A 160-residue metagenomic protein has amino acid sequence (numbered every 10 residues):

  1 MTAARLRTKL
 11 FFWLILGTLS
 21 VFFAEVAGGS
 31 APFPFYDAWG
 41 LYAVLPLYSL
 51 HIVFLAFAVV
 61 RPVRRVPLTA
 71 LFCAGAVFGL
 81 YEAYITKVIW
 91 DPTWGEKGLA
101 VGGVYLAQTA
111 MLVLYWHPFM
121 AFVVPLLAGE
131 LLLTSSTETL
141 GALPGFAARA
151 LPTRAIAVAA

Functional and structural regions predicted by a protein language model:
M1-V53: N-terminal signal-anchor module of multipass membrane proteins
T2-K9, F33-D37, L41, V63 (+5 more regions): Membrane-helix interfacial "entry" motifs
F11-I15, Y42, T69-C73, I156-A157: Hydrophobic alpha-helical transmembrane segments
L14-T18, F22, P62-V63, G75 (+1 more regions): Extended, composition-driven regions rather than compact fold-specific motifs
L19-V26, V77-Y84, A160: Aromatic-anchored segments of alpha-helical transmembrane domains
L50-V63: Canonical alpha-helical transmembrane segments
R65-I156: Membrane-interface helix-loop-helix junctions at boundaries between adjacent transmembrane segments
